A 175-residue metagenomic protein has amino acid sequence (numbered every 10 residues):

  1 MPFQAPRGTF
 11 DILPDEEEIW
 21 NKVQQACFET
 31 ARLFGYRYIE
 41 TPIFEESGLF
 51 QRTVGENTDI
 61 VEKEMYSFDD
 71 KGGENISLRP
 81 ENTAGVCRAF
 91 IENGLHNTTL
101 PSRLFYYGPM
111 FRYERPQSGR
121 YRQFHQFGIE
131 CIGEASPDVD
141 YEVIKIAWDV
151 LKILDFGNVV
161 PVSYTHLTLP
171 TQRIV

Functional and structural regions predicted by a protein language model:
M1-L167, R173: TRNA-recognition modules of translation machinery and tRNA-sensing kinases, especially anticodon-binding
